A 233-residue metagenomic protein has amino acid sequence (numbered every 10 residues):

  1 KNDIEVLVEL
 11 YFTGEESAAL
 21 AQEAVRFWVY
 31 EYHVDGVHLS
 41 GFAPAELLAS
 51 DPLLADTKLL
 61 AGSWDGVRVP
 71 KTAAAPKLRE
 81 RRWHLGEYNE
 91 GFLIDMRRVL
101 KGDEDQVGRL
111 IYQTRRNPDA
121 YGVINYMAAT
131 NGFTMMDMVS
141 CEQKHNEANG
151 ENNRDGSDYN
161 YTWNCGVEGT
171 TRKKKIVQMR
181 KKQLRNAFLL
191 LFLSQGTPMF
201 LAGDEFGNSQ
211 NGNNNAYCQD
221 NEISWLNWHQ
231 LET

Functional and structural regions predicted by a protein language model:
K1-H33, F42-L53, T57-K58: Substrate-binding/active-site clefts of carbohydrate-active enzymes
L7-A19, H33-A43, M96-V99, G166-M179 (+1 more regions): The substrate-binding groove and active-site-proximal loops of carbohydrate-active enzymes, especially glycoside
S17, A21-W28, R180-L191, Q195 (+1 more regions): Alpha-helical packing segments of well-folded alpha/beta enzyme cores
H33, A45-F200, Y217: Conserved alpha/beta catalytic core and glycan-binding cleft of carbohydrate-active enzymes
G41, G62, D204: Glycine-rich beta-strand-to-loop/alpha-helix junction loops that act as flexible
L201-F206, Q210: Short acidic/histidine-rich active-site segments
Q210-T233: Extended hydrophobic/aromatic segments used for targeting, binding, or gating
